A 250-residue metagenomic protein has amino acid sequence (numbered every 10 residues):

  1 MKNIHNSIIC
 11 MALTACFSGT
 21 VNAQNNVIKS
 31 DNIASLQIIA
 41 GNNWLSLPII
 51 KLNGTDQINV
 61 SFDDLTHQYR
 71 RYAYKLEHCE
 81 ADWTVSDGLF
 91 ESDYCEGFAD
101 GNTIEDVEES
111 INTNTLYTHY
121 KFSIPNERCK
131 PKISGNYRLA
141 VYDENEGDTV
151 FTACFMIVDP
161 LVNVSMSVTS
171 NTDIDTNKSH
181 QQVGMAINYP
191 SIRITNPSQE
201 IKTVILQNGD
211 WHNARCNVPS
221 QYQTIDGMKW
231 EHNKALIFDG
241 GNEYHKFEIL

Functional and structural regions predicted by a protein language model:
M1-N25: Bacterial Sec-dependent N-terminal signal peptides
V27-I28, I157-H180: Low-complexity, Pro/Ser/Thr- and charge-rich linker/hinge segments at domain boundaries
A34-E80, T176-Y189: Contiguous beta-strand segments within globular domains
Q68-F98, T195-P219: Extended low-complexity, serine/threonine- and proline-enriched intrinsically disordered segments
A81-W83, C129, D143-V150, D210-W211: Short acidic/polar inter-strand loop motif in beta-rich domains
T103-D106, I111-P125, T224-I249: Aromatic sugar-binding surface patches on proteins that engage polysaccharides or sugar-phosphate polymers
L116-C129, S134-Y142: Ligand-binding face of N-terminal immunoglobulin V-set domains in extracellular IgSF glycoproteins
T152-M156: C-terminal edge beta-strand
